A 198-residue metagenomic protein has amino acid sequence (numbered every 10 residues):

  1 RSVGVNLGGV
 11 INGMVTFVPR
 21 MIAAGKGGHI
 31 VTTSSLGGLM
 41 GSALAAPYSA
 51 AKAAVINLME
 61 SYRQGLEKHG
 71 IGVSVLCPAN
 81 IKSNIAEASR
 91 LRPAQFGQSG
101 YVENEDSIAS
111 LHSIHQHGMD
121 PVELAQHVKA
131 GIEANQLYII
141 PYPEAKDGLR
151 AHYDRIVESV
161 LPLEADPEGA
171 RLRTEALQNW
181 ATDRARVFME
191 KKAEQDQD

Functional and structural regions predicted by a protein language model:
R1-G4: Active-site Tyr-X3-Lys motif and surrounding loop/helix of classical short-chain dehydrogenase/reductase
M14, A51: Active-site helix of classical SDR
T16-H29: A short helix-coil junction within the Rossmann-fold of NAD(P)-dependent oxidoreductases
R20, M40, S61-I71: Active-site-adjacent segment of SDR/Rossmann-fold oxidoreductases
S35: Residue(s) in the substrate-gating loop at a strand-loop-helix junction that position the organic substrate next
M40-A46: Active-site loop immediately N-terminal to the catalytic Tyr-X3-Lys motif of short-chain dehydrogenase/reductase
G65-E144: SDR active-site lid
